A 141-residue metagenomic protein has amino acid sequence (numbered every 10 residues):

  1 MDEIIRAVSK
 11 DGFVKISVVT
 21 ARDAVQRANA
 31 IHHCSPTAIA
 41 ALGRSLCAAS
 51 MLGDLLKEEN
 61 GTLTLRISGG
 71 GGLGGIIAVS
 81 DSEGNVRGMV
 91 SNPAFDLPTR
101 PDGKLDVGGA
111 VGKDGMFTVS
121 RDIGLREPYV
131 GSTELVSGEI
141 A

Functional and structural regions predicted by a protein language model:
M1-S120: N-terminal functional module of multi-domain proteins
V107-I140: Intrinsically disordered, low-complexity regions enriched in acidic/Ser/Thr/Pro/Gln residues
